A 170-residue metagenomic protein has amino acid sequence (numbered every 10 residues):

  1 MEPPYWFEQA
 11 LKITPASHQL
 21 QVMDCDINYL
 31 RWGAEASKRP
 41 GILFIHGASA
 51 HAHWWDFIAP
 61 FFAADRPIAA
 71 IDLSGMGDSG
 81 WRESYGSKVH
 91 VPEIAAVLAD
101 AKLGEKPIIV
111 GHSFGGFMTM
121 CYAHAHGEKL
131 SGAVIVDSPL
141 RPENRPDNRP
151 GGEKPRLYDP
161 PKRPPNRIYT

Functional and structural regions predicted by a protein language model:
M1-I42, A63-R66, A99, L103-E105 (+2 more regions): Alpha/beta-hydrolase fold catalytic core
N28-G80: Conserved HGGG/HGGXW glycine-rich cap/lid loop of the alpha/beta-hydrolase fold
L30-G33, A69, L73-V110: Active-site loop/oxyanion-hole signature of alpha/beta-hydrolase fold enzymes
D56, A95, M120-H124: Short, hydrophobic alpha-helix immediately C-terminal to the catalytic nucleophile
A59-F62, Y85-K88, H126-G127, R149-E153: Glycine-rich, phosphate-binding/catalytic loops in enzymes
Y85-K88, H112-C121, P165-T170: Hydrophobic, well-ordered secondary-structure segments that either form specific early membrane-associated helices used
E105-N148: Conserved hydrolase catalytic core segment
S138-T170: Helix-rich cap/lid subdomain of alpha/beta-hydrolase
